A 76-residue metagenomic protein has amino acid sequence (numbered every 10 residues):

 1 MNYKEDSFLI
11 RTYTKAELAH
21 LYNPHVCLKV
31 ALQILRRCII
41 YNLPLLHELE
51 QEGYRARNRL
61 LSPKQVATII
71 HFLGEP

Functional and structural regions predicted by a protein language model:
M1-R11: Short, amphipathic alpha-helical "recognition" segments used to contact nucleic acids or chromatin
N2-K4, H20, Y54: Residue-level detector of alpha-helix boundaries and kinks
L9-V26: Polyanion-binding surface elements
E17, I34, Q65: Ca2+-coordinating acidic residues in Ca2+-binding motifs
Y22, L35-I39, I69-L73: Amphipathic alpha-helical interface segments used for dimerization/assembly
H25-L60: Major-groove DNA-recognition helix of helix-turn-helix-type DNA-binding domains
R59-P76: A short, Lys/Arg-enriched interface patch at domain edges and termini
